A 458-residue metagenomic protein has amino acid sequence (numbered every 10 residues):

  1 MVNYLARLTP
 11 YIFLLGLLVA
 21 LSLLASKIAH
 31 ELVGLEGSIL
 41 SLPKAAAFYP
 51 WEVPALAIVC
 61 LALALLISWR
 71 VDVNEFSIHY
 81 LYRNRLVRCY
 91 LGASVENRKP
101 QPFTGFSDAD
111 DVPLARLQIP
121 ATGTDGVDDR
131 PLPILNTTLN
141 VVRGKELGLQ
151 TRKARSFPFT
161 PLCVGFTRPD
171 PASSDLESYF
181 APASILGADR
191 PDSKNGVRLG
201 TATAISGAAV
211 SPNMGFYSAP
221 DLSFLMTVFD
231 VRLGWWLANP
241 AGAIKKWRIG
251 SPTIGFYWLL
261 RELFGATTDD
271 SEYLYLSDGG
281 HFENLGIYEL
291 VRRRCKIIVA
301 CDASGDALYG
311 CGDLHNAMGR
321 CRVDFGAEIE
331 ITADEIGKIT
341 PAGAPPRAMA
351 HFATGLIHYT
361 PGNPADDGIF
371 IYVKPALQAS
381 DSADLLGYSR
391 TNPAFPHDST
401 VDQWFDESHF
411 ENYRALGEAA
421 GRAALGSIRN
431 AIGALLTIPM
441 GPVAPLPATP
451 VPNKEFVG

Functional and structural regions predicted by a protein language model:
M1-G458: Patatin-like phospholipase A catalytic core
